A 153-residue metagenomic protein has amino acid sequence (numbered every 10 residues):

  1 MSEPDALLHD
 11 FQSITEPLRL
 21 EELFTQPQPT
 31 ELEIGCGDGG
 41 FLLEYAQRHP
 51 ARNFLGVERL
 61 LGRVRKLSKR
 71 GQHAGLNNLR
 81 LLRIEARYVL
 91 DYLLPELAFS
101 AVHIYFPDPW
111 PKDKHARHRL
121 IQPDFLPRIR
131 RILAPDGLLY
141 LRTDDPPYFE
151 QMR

Functional and structural regions predicted by a protein language model:
M1-T30, G40-Q47: S-adenosyl-L-methionine
G35-G37: Class I SAM-dependent methyltransferase "Motif I" SAM/SAH-binding loop
R52-L55: Short beta-strand element of Class I
L60: Conserved SAM/SAH-binding beta-strand->alpha-helix loop
R65-R70, Q151: Short alpha-helix adjacent to the SAM-binding motif of class I
S68-E96: S-adenosyl-L-methionine
I121-P135: A short glycine-rich, Lys/Arg-flanked "PGG" loop and its adjoining helix->strand segment in the class I
P135-T143: Conserved beta-strand signature within the Rossmann-like core of class I S-adenosyl-L-methionine
